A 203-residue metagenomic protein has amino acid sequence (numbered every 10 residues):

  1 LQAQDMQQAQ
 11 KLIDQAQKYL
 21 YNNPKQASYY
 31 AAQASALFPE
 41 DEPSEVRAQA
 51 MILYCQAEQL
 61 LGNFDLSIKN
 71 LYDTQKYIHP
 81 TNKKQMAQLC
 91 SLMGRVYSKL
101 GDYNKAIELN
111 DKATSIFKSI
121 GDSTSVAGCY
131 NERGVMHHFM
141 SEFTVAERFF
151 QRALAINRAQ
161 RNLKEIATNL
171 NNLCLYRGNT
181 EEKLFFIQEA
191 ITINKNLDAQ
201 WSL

Functional and structural regions predicted by a protein language model:
L1-I52, D65, K69, K84-Q85: N-terminal leader/linker segments that initiate helical-solenoid repeat arrays
Q4, E42, T81-N82, G121 (+2 more regions): Structural signature of alpha-solenoid helical repeat scaffolds
I13, L20, P24, A31-A32 (+8 more regions): Inward-facing hydrophobic residues that define packing positions of alpha-helical scaffold repeats
I13-L20, Q49-L60, K84-K99, T124-F139 (+2 more regions): Conserved alpha-helical positions within TPR/SEL1-like repeat arrays
A31, F38-P39, E58, Y77-H79 (+5 more regions): Eukaryotic all-alpha helical interaction scaffolds
